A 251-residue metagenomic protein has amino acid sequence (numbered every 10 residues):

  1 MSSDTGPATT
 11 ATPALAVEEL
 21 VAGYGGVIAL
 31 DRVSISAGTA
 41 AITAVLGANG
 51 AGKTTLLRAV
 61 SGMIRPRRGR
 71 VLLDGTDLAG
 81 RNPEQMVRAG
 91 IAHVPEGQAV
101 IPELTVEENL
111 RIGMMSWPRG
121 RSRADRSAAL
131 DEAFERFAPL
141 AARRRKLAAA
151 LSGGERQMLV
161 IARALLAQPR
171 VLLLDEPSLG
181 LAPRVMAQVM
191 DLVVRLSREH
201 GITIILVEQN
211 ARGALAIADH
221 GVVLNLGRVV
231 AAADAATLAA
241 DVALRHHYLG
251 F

Functional and structural regions predicted by a protein language model:
G25, T43, R81, V106-A128 (+3 more regions): ABC-type ATPase nucleotide-binding domains, specifically the catalytic core motifs of the NBD
L46-A48: The feature captures the beta-strand-to-loop junction immediately N-terminal to the Walker
S61: Helix-to-loop junction immediately C-terminal to a conserved catalytic motif
G69-D77, A89, R126-L130, A233: Conserved ABC transporter NBD signature motif
L147-L151: Conserved ABC ATPase signature
A164-L165: ABC ATPase C-loop
A187-G201: Helical segment within the ABC ATPase nucleotide-binding domain
